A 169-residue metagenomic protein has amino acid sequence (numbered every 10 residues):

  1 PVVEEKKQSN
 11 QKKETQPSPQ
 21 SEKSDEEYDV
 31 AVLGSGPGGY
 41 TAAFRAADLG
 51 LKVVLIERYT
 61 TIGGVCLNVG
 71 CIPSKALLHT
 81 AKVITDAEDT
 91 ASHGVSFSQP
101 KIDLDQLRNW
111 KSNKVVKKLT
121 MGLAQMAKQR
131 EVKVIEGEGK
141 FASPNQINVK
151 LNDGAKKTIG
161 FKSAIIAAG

Functional and structural regions predicted by a protein language model:
P1-V3, S35: Mobile cofactor-carrier "swinging-arm" domains
E4-E22, E26-Y28, F44-L51, E57-G169: Glycine-rich flavin
G34-P37, T60: Glycine-rich Rossmann-fold phosphate-binding loop(s) that bind the pyrophosphate of adenine dinucleotide cofactors
Y40: Residues forming the Rossmann-fold NAD(P)(H) cofactor-binding site
